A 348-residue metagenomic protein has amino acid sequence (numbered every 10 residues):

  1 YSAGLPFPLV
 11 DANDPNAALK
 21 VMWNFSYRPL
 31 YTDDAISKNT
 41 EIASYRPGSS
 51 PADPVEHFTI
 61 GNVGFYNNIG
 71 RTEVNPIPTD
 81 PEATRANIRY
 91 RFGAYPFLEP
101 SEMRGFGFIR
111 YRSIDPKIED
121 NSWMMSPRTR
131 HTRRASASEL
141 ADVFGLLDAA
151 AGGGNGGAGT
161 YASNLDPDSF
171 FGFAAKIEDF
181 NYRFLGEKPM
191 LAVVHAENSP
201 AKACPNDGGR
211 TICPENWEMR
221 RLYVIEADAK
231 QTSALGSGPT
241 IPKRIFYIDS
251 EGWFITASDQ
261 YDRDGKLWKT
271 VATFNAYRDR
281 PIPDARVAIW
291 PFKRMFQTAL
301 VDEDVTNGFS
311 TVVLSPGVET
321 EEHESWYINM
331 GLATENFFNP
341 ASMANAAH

Functional and structural regions predicted by a protein language model:
Y1-A3, A94-M103, G107-I177, D207-W326: Gly/Pro-enriched, hydrophobic low-complexity segments that function as extracytoplasmic propeptides/linkers
Y1-E119, S126: Solvent-exposed N-terminal domain segments of exported/luminal and surface proteins
A17, D304, A333-T334: Helix N-terminus capping/helix-initiation residues
Y182-R183, D264: Generic structural motif
P200-D207: Long, low-complexity, polar/charged, intrinsically disordered or flexibly structured peripheral segments
Y327-H348: Gram-negative outer-membrane assembly/targeting C-terminal domains
